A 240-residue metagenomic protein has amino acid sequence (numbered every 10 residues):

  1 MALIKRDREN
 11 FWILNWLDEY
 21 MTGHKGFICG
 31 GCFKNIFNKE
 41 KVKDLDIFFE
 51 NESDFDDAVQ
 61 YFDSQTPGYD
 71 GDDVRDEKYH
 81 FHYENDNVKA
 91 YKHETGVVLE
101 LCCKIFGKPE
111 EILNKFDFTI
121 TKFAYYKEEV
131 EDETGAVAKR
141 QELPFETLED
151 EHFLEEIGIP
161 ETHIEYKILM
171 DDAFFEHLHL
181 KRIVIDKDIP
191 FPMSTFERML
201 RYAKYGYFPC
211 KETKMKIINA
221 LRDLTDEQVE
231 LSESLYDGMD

Functional and structural regions predicted by a protein language model:
M1-D240: Catalytic cores of the polymerase beta-like nucleotidyltransferase superfamily and closely associated nucleotide
